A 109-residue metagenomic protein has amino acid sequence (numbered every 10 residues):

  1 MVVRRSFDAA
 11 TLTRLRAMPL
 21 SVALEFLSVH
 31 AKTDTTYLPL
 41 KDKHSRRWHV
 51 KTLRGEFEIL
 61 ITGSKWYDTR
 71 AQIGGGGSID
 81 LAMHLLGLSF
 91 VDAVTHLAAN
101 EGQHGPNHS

Functional and structural regions predicted by a protein language model:
M1-S109: N-terminal structured subdomain of primase-like DNA metabolism proteins
